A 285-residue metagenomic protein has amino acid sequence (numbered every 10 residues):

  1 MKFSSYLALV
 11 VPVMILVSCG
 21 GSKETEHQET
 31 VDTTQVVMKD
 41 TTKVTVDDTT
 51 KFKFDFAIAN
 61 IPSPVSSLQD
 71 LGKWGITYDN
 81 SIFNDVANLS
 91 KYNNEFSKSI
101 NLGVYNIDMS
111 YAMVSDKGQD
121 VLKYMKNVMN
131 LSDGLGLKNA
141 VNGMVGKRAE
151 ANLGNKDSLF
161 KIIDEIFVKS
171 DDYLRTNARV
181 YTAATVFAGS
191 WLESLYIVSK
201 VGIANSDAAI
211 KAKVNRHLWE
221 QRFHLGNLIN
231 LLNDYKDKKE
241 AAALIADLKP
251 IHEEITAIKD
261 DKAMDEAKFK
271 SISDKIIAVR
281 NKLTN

Functional and structural regions predicted by a protein language model:
M1-A8: Bacterial N-terminal signal peptides that target proteins for export
I15-S18: C-terminal motif of bacterial Sec signal peptides marking the signal peptidase cleavage site
G20-K23: Bacterial signal peptide processing site
T30-V145: N-terminal Sec/ER secretory leader and immediately downstream segment of secreted/extracellular precursors
Y105, Y124-N127, L131, I162-K169 (+5 more regions): Amphipathic, well-ordered alpha-helical segments in soluble domains
M109-D116, L135, N139, Y173-N177 (+4 more regions): Secondary-structure edge/capping motif, primarily at the C-terminal ends of alpha-helices and the immediately following
L153-Y235: Extended amphipathic alpha-helical interaction segments
I229-N285: A cross-kingdom marker for long, charged
